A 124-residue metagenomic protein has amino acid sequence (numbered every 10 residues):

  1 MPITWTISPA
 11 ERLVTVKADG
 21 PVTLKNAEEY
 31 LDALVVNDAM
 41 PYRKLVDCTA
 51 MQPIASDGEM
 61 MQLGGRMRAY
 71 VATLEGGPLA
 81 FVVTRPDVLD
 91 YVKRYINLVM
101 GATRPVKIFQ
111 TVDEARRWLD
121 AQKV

Functional and structural regions predicted by a protein language model:
M1-V124: Amphipathic, Lys/Arg-enriched alpha-helical "gate/interface" segment within cytosolic domains that mediates
